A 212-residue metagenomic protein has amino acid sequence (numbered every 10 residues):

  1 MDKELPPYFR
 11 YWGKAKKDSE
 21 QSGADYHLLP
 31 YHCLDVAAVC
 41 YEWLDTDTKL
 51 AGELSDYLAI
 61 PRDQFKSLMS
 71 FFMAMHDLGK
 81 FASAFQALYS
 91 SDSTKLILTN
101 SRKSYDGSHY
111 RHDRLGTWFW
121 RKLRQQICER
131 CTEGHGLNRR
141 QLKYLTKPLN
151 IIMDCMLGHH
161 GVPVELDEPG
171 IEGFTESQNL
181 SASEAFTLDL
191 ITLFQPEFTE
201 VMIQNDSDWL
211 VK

Functional and structural regions predicted by a protein language model:
D2-K212: Accessory nucleic-acid engagement/destabilization modules that flank
